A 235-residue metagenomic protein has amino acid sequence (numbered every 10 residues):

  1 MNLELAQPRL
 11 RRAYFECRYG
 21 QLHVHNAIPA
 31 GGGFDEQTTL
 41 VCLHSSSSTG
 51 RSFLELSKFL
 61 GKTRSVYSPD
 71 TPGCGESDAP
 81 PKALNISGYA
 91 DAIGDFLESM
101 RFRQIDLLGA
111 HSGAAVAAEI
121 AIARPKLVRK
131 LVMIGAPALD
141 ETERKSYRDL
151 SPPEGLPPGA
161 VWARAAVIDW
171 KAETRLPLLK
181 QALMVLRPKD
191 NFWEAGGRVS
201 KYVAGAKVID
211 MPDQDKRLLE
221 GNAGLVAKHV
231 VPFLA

Functional and structural regions predicted by a protein language model:
Q21-E76: Conserved HGGG/HGGXW glycine-rich cap/lid loop of the alpha/beta-hydrolase fold
K58, L183-N222: Conserved loop-alpha-helix segment in the C-terminal half of the alpha/beta-hydrolase fold that carries the catalytic
D70, D106, R129-V132: Residue in the alpha/beta-hydrolase core beta-strand immediately N-terminal to the catalytic nucleophile
S87-I105: Conserved acidic catalytic loop of the alpha/beta-hydrolase fold
G109, G113-A117: Gly/Ala-rich beta-loop-alpha elbow adjacent to hydrolase catalytic centers
A118, I122-A123, R129-P152: Flexible "cap/lid" loop of the alpha/beta hydrolase fold
D149-T174: Hydrophobic, aromatic-rich cap/lid helix
L219-P232: Post-His helix in hydrolase/transferase enzymes
